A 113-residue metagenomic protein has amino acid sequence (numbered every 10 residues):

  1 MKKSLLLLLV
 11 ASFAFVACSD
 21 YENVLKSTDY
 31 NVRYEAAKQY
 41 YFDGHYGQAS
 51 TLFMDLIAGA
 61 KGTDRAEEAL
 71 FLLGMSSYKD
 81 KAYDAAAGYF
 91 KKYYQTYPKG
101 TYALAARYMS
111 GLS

Functional and structural regions predicted by a protein language model:
A14-A17: C-terminal motif of bacterial Sec signal peptides marking the signal peptidase cleavage site
S19-E22: Bacterial signal peptide processing site
V24-K26, A58-A66, Y94-L104: Short solvent-exposed coil/turn linkers within tandem alpha-helical repeat scaffolds
